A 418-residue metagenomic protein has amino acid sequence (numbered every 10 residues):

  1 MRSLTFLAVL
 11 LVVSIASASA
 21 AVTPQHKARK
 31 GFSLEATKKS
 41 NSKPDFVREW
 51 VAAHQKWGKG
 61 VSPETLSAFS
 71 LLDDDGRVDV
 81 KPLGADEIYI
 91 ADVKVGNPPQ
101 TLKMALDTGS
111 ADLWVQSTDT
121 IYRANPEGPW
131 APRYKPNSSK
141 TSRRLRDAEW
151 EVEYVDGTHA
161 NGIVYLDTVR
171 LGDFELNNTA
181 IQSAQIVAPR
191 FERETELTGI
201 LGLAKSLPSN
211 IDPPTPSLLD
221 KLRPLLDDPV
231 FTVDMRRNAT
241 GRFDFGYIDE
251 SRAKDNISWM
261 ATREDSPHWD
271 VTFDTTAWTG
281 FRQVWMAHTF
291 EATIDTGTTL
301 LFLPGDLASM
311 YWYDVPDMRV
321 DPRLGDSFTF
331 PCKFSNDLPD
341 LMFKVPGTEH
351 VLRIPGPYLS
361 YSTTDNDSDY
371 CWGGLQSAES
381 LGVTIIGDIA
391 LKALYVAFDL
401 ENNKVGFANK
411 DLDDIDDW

Functional and structural regions predicted by a protein language model:
R2-L102, E127-W130, R143-R144, E151 (+3 more regions): Disordered propeptide/prodomain
S19-R48, A52, V187, D337-W418: Aspartic protease catalytic domain
D75, L83-V187, M342, G347: Signature of the N-terminal lobe/flap region of pepsin-like aspartyl proteases
Y89-P136, V169, I200-A204, F245 (+2 more regions): Aspartyl protease active-site motif detector
A111, T120, I186-A188, S206-P208 (+9 more regions): Conserved beta-strand elements of beta-rich interaction domains across eukaryotes, especially beta-propellers
K205, L219, L225-I248: Extended, H/D-rich, highly charged conserved domains that either
R242-T289, N366: Flexible, small-/acidic-enriched active-site or ligand-binding loops
